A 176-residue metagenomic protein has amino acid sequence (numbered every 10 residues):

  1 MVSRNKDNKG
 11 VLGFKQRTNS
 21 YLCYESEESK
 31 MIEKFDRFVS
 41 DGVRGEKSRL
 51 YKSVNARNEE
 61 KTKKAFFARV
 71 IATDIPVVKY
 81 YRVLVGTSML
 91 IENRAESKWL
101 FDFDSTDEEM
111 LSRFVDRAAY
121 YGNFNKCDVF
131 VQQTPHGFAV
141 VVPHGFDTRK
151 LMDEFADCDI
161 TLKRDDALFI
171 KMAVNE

Functional and structural regions predicted by a protein language model:
M1-T134, G145-F146, M152-D153, L168-E176: Signature for HUH/AEP ssDNA processing cores
G137-P143: Catalytic nucleophile-His microenvironment captured as a short glycine-rich beta-strand/loop that brackets
A156-D159: Polybasic, proline/glycine-rich intrinsically disordered low-complexity segments
